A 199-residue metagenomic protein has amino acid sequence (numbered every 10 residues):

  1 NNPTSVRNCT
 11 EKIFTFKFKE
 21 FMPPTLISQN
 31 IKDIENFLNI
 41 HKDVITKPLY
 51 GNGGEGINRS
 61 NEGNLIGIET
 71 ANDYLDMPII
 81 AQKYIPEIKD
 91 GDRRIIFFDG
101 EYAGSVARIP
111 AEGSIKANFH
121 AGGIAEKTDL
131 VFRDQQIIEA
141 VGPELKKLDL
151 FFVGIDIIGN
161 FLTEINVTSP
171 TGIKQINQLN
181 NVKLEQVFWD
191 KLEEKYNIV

Functional and structural regions predicted by a protein language model:
N1-I27, D33: Conserved N-proximal alpha/beta basic substrate-recognition cap immediately N-terminal to, or forming the N-lobe
N1-N2, I27, I45-K47, I80 (+1 more regions): A structural signal for short, well-ordered beta-strand segments and their strand-loop junctions that often border
P3-R7, R108-A111, I158-F161: Short glycine-enriched loops at secondary-structure junctions
P3-T4, L49, Y84-I85, I96 (+2 more regions): Anionic group-transfer/hydrolysis microenvironments
I31-K32, N39-I45, L49-I137, V141 (+1 more regions): Phosphate-binding site of ATP-dependent enzymes
A81-K83, D92-R93, L148-F161: A short glycine-rich, hydrophobically flanked beta-strand micro-motif that places a catalytic Asp/Glu for divalent metal
G100, R108, L150, I155-N160 (+1 more regions): Short, loop-centered acidic/histidine patches that primarily coordinate divalent metals
F132, A140-K146, I158-V199: C-terminal active-site "lid" helix and adjoining low-complexity regulatory extension at the edge of ATP-using catalytic
